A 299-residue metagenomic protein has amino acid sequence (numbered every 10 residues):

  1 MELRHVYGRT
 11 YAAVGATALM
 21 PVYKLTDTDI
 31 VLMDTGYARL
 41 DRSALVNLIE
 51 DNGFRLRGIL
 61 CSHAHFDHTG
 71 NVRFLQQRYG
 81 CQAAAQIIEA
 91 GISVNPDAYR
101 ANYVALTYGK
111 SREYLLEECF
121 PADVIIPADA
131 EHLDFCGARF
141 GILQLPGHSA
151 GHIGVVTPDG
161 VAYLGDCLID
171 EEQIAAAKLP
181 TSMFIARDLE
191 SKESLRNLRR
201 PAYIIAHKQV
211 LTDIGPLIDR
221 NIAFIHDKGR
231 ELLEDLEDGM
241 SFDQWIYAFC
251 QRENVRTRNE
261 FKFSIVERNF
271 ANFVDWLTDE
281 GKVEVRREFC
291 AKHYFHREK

Functional and structural regions predicted by a protein language model:
M1-N52, G154-G165: Conserved beta-strand hairpin/beta-sheet module of binuclear metal-dependent hydrolase folds, prominently
V14-A16, I125, P146-S149: A short catalytic or substrate-binding loop motif that flags glycine-/basic-rich loops and adjacent residues that bind
V31, L60, A83, V161-L164 (+1 more regions): Residue-level marker for buried hydrophobic side chains located in beta-strands that build the well-ordered beta-sheet
V31-D34, G58-C61, I142-Q144: Short catalytic-loop micro-motif centered on adjacent basic/acidic residues
Y37-A38, R139-P146, A150-H226: Metallo-beta-lactamase
R39-R42, V46-H132: Active-site HxH/HxHxD metal-binding segment of metal-dependent hydrolases
I222-M240: Positively charged, polyanion-binding regions of nucleic-acid-associated proteins
E234-K299: C-terminal regulatory/interaction regions
